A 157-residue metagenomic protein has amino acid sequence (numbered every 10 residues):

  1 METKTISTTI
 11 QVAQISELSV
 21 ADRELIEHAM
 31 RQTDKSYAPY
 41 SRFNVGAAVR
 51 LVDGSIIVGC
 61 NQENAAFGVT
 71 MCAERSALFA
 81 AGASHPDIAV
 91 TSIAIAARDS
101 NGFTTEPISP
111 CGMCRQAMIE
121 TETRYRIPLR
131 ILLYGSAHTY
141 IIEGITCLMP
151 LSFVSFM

Functional and structural regions predicted by a protein language model:
M1-K35, H85-M157: C-terminal binding/interaction regions
A38-S41: Short loop/turn motifs at secondary-structure junctions and domain boundaries
N44-L51, A94: Short beta-strand scaffold segments in enzyme catalytic cores
R50, A80-P86: Alpha-helix C-terminal capping segments
R50-V52, N61-Q62: Histidine- and/or cysteine-centered catalytic micro-motif in compact active-site loops
N61-A73: Compact, glycine-rich, soluble single-domain proteins
